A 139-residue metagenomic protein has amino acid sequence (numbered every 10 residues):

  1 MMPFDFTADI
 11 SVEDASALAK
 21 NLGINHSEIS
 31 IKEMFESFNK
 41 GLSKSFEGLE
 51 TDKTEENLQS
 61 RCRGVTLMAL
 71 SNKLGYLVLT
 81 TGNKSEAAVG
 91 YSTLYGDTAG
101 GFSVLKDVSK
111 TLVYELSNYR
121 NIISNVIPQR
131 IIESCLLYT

Functional and structural regions predicted by a protein language model:
M1-T54, S60, R130-L136: A conserved beta-strand->alpha-helix junction
L22, S45-I122: Active-site adenylate/phosphate-handling loop in enzymes that bind or generate adenylated species
Y114, I122-S134: Long, low-complexity, charged/polar intrinsically disordered regions in eukaryotic proteins
